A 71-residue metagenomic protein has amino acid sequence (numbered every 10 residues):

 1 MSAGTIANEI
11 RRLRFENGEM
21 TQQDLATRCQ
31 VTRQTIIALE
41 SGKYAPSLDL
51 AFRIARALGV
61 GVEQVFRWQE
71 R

Functional and structural regions predicted by a protein language model:
M1-T5: A detector for short, charged/polar N-terminal pre-domain segments
E9-R28: Short basic helix-loop element that most often maps to the first helix and adjoining turn of HTH DNA-binding modules
I10, L25-A26, I36-L39, V65: Conserved hydrophobic/aromatic packing and binding residues within compact polymer-binding modules
F15, Q30, S41, E70: Residue-level detection of the helix-turn-helix DNA-binding "recognition helix"
V31-A45: Recognition helix of helix-turn-helix/homeodomain-like DNA-binding domains that insert into the DNA major groove
D49-Q64: DNA major-groove recognition helix of helix-turn-helix/homeodomain DNA-binding modules
Q64-R71: Short amphipathic recognition helices of helix-turn-helix/homeodomain-type DNA-binding modules
